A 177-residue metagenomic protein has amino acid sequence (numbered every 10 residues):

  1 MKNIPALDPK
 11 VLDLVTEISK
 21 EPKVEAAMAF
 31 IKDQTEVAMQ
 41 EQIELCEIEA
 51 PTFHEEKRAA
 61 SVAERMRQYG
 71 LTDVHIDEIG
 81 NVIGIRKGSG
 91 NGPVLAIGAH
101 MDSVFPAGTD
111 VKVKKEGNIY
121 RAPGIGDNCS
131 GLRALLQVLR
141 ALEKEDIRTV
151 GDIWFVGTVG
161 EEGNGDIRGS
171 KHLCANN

Functional and structural regions predicted by a protein language model:
K2-I119: Acidic/His- and Gly-rich active-site-bordering loop/insert found across diverse amide/peptide-bond hydrolases
I119, G124, N128-N177: Acidic/histidine-rich catalytic neighborhood of metal-dependent amide-processing enzymes
